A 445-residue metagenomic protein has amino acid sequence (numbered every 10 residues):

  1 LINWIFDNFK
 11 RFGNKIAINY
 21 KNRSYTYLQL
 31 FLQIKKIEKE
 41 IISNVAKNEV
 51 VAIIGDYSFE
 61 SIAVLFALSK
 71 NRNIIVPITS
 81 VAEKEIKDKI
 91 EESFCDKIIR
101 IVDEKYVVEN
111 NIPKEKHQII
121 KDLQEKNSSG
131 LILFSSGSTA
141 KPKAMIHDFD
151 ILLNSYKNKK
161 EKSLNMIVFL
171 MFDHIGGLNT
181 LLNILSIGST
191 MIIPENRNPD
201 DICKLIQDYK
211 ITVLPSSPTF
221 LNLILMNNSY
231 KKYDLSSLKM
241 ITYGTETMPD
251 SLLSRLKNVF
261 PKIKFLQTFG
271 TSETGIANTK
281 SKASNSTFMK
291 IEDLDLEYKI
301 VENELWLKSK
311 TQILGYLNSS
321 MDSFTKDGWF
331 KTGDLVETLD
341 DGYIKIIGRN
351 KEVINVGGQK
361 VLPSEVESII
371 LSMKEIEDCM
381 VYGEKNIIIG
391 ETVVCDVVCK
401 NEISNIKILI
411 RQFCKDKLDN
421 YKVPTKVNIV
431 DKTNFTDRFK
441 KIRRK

Functional and structural regions predicted by a protein language model:
F6, N14-V45, K87, H147: Conserved AMP-binding/adenylate-forming core of the ANL superfamily
R23, K39-V81, M171, K360: Conserved AMP-binding/adenylate-forming
T26-Y27, D122, S129-K157: Conserved AMP-binding A3 loop
S61, L214, S309, L335-K422: AMP-binding/adenylate-forming catalytic core of the ANL superfamily
L153-N165, D173-V213: Conserved AMP-binding/adenylation subdomain of ANL enzymes
V213-P215, S229-N285: Gly/Ser/Thr-rich phosphate-binding loop
K299-D327, Q359-V361: Conserved ATP/PPi-binding loop(s) of AMP-dependent carboxylate-activating enzymes
L418-K440: AMP-binding/adenylate-forming catalytic domain of the ANL superfamily
